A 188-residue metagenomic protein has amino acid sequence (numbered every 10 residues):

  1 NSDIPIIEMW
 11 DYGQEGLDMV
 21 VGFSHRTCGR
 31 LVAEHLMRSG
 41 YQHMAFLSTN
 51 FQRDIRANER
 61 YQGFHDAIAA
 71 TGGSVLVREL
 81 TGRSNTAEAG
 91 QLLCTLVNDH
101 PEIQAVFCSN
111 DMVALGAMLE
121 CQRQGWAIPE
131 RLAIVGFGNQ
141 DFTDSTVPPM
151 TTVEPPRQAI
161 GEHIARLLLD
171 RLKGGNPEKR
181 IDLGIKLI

Functional and structural regions predicted by a protein language model:
N1-L31, M112, G138-M150: Flexible loop/hinge segments that line or gate small-molecule binding clefts
S2-I6, G73, P129-L132: A short helix->loop->beta-strand "cap" motif at the edges of active sites that frequently abuts
M9, F46-L47, F107, V135: Short hydrophobic segments within beta-strands
D18, Q42, Q104: Conserved acidic residues
V21-F46, T86-C94, A114, P155-K173: Hydrophobic alpha-helical segments within soluble ligand-binding/sensing domains
R30-T71, R78-E79, K179-I188: An alpha-beta-alpha
L76, C94-I188: Flexible loop/turn connectors
R78-A87: Short beta->alpha junction loops
